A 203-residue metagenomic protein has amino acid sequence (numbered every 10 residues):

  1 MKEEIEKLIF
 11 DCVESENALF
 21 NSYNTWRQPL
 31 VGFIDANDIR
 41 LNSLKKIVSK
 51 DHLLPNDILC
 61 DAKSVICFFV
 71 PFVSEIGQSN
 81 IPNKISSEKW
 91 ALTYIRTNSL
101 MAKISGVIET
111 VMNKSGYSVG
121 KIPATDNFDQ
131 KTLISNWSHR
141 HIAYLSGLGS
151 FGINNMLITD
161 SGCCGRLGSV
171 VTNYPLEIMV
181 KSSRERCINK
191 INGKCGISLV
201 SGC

Functional and structural regions predicted by a protein language model:
M1-T93: Non-catalytic, usually N-terminal nucleic-acid engagement modules in DNA/RNA processing proteins
S86-C203: Catalytic cores of enzyme domains
